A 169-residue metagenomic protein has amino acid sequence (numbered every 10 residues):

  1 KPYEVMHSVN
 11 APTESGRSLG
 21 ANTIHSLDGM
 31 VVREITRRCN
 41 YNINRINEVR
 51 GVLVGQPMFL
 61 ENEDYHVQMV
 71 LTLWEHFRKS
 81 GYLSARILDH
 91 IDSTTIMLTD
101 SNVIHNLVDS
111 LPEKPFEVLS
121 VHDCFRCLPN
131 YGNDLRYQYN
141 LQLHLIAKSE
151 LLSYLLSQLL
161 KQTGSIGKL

Functional and structural regions predicted by a protein language model:
K1-L169: Conserved catalytic core of nucleotide polymerization and phosphodiester-bond processing enzymes
